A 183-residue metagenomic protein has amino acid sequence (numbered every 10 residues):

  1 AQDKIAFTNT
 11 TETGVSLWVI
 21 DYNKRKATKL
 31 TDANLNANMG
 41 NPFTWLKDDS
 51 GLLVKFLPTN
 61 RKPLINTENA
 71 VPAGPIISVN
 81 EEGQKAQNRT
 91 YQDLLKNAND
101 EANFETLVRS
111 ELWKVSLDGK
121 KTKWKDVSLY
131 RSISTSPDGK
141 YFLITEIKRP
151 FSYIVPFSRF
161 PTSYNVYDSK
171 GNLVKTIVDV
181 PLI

Functional and structural regions predicted by a protein language model:
A1-I183: Beta-propeller folds
